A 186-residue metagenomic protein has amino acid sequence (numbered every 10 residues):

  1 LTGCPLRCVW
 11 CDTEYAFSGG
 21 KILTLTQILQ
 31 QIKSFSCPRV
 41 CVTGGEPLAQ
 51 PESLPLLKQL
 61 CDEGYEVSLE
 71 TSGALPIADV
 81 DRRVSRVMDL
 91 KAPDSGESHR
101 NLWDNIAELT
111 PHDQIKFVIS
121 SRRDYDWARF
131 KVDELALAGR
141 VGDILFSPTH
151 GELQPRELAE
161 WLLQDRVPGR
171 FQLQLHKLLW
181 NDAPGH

Functional and structural regions predicted by a protein language model:
L1-T2, L6-S85: Conserved Radical SAM active-site core
G19-I22, A78-V80, E97, D126 (+2 more regions): Generic domain-boundary/flexible-linker signal
L29, K33, V80-S95, W161-R170 (+1 more regions): Structural recognition of alpha->loop->beta junctions
S34, S121-H186: Auxiliary Fe-S-binding modules of radical SAM enzymes
R39-C41, Q114-K116, L145: Short aromatic/hydrophobic contact patches that present stacked aromatics for nucleic-acid/ligand binding
G45-P47, S72-A74, K91-P93, V118-S120 (+2 more regions): Active-site beta-loop-alpha junctions enriched in small/polar residues
E52-D133, A138-G142: Radical SAM/AdoMet-radical enzyme domain recognition
